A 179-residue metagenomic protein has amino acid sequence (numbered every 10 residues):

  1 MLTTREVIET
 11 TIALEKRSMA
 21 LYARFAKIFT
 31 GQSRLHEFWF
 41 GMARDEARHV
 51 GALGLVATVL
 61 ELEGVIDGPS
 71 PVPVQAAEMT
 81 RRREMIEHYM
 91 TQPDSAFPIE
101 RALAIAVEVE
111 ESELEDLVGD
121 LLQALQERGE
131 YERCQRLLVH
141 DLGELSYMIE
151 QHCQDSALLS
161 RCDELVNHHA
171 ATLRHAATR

Functional and structural regions predicted by a protein language model:
M1-R179: Non-heme di-metal
